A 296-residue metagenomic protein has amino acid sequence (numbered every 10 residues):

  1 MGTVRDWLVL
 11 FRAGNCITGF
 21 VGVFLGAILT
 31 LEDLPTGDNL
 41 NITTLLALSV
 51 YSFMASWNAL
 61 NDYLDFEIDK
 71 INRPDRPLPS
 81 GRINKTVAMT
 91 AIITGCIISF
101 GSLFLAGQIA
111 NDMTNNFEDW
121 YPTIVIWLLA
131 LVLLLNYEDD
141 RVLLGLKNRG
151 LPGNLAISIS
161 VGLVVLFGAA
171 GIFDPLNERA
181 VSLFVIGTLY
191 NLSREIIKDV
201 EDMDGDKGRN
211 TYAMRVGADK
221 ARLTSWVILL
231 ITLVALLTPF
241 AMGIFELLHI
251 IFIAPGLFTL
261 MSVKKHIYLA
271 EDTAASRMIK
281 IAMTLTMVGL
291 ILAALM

Functional and structural regions predicted by a protein language model:
G2-R5, C16, G22, V142-G145 (+3 more regions): Extended hydrophobic alpha-helices typical of membrane-associated regions
G2-V9, L78-L176: Intramembrane alpha-helical segments
V9-F20, N84-T94, P152-I159, D219-I228 (+1 more regions): Select subsegments of transmembrane alpha-helices in polytopic membrane proteins, especially boundary-proximal
C16, A47, I93-C96, I124-W127 (+7 more regions): Residues within membrane-spanning alpha-helices of integral membrane proteins, especially the hydrophobic core/packing
I17-L64, C96-F104, W120-L133, L176-I197: Membrane-embedded alpha-helical segments that form the functional core of polytopic membrane enzymes, especially those
V23-T30, S99-G107, L134-R141, V164-I172 (+3 more regions): Structural signal for membrane-spanning alpha-helices in multi-pass inner-membrane proteins, emphasizing helix cores
T30-L45, L155-M203, D219-L236: Functional transmembrane core segments of multi-pass inner-membrane proteins
S49-F100, T188-L236, H266: Solvent-exposed interhelical
